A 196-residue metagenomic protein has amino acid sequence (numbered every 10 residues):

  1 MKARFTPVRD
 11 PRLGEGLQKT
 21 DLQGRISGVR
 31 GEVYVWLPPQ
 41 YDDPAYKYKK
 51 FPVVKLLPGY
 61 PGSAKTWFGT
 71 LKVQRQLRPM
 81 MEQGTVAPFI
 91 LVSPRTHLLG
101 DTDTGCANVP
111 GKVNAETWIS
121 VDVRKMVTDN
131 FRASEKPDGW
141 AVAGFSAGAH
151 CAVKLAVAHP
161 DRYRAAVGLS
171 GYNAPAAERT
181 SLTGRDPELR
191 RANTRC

Functional and structural regions predicted by a protein language model:
M1-C196: Non-catalytic cap/lid and distal C-terminal segments of serine-dependent acyl enzymes
